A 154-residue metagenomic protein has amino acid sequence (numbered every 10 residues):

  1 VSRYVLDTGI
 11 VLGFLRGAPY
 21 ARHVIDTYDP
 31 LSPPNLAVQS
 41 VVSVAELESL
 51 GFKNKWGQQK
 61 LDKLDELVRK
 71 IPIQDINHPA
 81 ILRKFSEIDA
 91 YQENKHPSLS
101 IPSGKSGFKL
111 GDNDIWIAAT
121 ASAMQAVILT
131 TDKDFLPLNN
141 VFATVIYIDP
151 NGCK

Functional and structural regions predicted by a protein language model:
V1-S40, S49-E66: Short, well-structured N-terminal submotif of metal-dependent ribonuclease cores
D7-T8, L47, F85, A121: Generic structural signal for small/hydrophobic residues in well-ordered secondary structure, especially within
V11, V44-L47, F135-L136: A generic structural signal for short hydrophobic patches within well-formed alpha-helices
A37, P72-Q74, V145-Y147: Conserved beta-strand scaffold positions in the cores of enzyme catalytic domains, especially in NTP/NDP-utilizing
S40, N113, T131: Replace "coordinates the UDP/GDP/TDP-sugar" with "coordinates nucleotide-activated sugar donors
N54-Q58, Q92, I146-D149: Short, hinge-like loop/turn segments at secondary-structure boundaries
I73-V127: Active-site neighborhoods of divalent-metal-dependent phosphate/nucleic-acid chemistry enzymes
A118, S122-K154: Acidic, PIN/NYN-like endoribonuclease modules and their adjacent C-terminal/linker elements
